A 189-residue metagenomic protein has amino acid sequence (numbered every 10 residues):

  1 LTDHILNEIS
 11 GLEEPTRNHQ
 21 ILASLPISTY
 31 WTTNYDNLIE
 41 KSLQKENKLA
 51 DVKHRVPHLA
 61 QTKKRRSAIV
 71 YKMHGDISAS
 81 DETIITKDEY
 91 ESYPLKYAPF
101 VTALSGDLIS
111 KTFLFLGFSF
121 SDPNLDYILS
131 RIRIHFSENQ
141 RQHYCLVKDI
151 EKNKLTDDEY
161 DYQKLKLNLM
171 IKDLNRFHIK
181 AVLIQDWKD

Functional and structural regions predicted by a protein language model:
L1-V52, S80-I84: Metabolite-binding pocket within alpha/beta catalytic cores that recognizes anionic/polar moieties
L12-E13, V52-V56, P94-A98: Short gly/ser/thr-rich secondary-structure transition/capping motifs
E14-L25, K45-A50, L59-S67, S80 (+1 more regions): SIR2/sirtuin-family catalytic core signature
T32, H74, V147-D149: Short beta-strand/turn micro-motifs composed of small residues that flank or help shape donor/cofactor-binding pockets
Y35, G75, F118: Active-site metal-binding loops of divalent metal-dependent hydrolases
V56, T86-K87: Aspartyl protease catalytic domain
K64, I69-T86: Class I SAM-dependent methyltransferase SAM-binding "motif I" and its flanking Rossmann-like core
K87-T102, I128: Active-site glycine-rich loop that binds ribose-phosphate moieties when present
